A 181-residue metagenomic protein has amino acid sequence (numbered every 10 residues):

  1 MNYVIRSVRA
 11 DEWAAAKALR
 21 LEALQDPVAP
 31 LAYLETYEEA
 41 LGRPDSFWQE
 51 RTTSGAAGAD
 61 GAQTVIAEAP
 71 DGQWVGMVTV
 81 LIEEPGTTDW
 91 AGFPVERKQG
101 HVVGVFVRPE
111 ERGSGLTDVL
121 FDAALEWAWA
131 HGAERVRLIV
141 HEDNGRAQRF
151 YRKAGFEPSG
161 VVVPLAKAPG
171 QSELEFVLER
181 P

Functional and structural regions predicted by a protein language model:
M1-V4, P181: Short, low-complexity, intrinsically disordered N-terminal peptides in bacterial proteins
V4-A18, P30: A short beta-loop-alpha structural element at the N-terminal edge of CoA-dependent acyl/N-acetyltransferase catalytic
V8-D11, P70, D143: Structured loop/turn residues at secondary-structure junctions
A18, E22-E110, F121-A123, W127 (+2 more regions): Acetyl-CoA-dependent GNAT
A59, K98-Q99, G132, G170-S172: Residue-level preference for beta-strand/loop junctions
G104, R108-D122, A130-H131, E142-R149 (+1 more regions): Conserved glycine-rich acetyl-CoA-binding loop
E134-R137, H141-Q148, R152-P181: C-terminal "cap" of GNAT-fold acetyltransferases
